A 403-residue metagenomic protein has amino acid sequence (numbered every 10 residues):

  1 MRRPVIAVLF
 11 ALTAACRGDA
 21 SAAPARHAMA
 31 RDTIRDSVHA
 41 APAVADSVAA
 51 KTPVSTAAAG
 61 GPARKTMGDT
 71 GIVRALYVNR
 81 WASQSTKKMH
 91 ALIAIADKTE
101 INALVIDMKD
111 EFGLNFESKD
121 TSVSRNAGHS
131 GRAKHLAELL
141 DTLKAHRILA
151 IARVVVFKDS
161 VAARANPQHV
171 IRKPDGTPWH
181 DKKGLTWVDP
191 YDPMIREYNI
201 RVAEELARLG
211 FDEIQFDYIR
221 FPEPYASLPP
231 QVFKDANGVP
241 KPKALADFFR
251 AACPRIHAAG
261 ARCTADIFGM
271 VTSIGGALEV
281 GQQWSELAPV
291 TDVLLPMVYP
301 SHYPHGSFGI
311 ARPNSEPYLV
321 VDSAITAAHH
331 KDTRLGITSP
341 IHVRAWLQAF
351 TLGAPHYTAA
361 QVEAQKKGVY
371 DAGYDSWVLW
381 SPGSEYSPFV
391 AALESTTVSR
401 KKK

Functional and structural regions predicted by a protein language model:
C16-D19: Bacterial signal peptide processing site
T66-L76, S83, F157-R208: Active-site-adjacent "subsite" loops/lids of carbohydrate-active enzymes
T86, A94-T99, T142, G184-I219 (+2 more regions): An active-site-proximal structural segment forming one wall of the substrate-binding cleft that immediately precedes
M89-L114, R208-E213, V293, V369-W377: Catalytic domains of carbohydrate-active enzymes, especially glycoside hydrolases
T99-A133, E223-P230, L393: Aromatic-lined carbohydrate-binding/catalytic grooves of carbohydrate-active enzymes
N102-V105, H135-P178, E213-F216: Glycine-rich, aromatic-flanked loop segments that form ligand/cofactor-binding clefts across common enzyme folds
K234-I267, V271-G353: Glycoside hydrolase catalytic-domain groove-lining segments
